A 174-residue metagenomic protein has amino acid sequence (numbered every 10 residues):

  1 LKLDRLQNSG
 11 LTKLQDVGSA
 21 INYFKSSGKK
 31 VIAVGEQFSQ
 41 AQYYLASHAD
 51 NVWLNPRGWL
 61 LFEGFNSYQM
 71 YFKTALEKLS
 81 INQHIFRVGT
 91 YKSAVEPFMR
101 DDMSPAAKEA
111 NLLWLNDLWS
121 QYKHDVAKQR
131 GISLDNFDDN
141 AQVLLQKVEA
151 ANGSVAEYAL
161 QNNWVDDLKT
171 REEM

Functional and structural regions predicted by a protein language model:
K2-L144, V148: Small-residue-centered hinge/linker elements
Q42, V155-A156: Short, hydrophobic alpha-helical packing/hinge segments within bilobed ligand-binding/sensory domains
K128-Q129, K147-V148, V165-M174: C-terminal long alpha-helix characteristic of the crotonase
E149-V155: Extended, domain-scale alpha-helical bundle/helix-rich regions
